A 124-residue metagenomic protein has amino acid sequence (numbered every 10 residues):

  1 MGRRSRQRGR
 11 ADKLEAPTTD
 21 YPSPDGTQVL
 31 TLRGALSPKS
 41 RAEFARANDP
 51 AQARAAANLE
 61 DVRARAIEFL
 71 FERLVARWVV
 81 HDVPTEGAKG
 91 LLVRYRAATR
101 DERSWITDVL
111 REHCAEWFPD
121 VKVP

Functional and structural regions predicted by a protein language model:
M1-L14: Short Lys/Arg-rich cationic patches that frequently serve as NLS/NoLS or arginine-rich RNA/DNA-binding motifs
A16-G26: Short acidic-hydrophobic surface loop/beta-edge motif
Q28, R33-P124: Short, surface-exposed, charged amphipathic helix/loop patches that serve as local interaction elements
